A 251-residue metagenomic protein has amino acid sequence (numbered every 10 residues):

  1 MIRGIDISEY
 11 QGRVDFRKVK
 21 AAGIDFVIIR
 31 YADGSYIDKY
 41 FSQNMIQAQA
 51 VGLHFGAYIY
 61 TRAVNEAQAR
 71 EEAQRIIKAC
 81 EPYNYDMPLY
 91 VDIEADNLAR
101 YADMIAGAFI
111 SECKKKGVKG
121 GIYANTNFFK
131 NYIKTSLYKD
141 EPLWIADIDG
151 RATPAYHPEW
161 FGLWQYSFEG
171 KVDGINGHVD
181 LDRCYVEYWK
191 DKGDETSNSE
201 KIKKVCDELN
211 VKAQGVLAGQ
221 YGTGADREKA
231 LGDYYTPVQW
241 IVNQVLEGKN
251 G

Functional and structural regions predicted by a protein language model:
M1-D25, I29-K119: Substrate-binding cleft of extracellular glycoside hydrolase catalytic domains
M1-E9, A21, K134-K201: Functionally critical loop-and-helix segments that line ligand-binding/catalytic clefts of soluble enzyme domains
Y31, Q49-G52, C80, C113-G117 (+6 more regions): Sec/Tat-exported extracytoplasmic proteins
I59, A124, D147: Short beta-strand/turn micro-motifs composed of small residues that flank or help shape donor/cofactor-binding pockets
Q68, F128-Y138: Glycine-rich, charge-decorated loop segments at or immediately adjacent to ligand/cofactor-binding or catalytic sites
G117-K130: Aromatic-lined carbohydrate-recognition surfaces of secreted/lumenal glycan-active proteins
V211, L217-E228, Y235: Extracytoplasmic Gram-positive cell-surface binding/anchoring modules and repeats
D233-G251: Repeat-associated, polar segments at repeat-unit boundaries in modular proteins
